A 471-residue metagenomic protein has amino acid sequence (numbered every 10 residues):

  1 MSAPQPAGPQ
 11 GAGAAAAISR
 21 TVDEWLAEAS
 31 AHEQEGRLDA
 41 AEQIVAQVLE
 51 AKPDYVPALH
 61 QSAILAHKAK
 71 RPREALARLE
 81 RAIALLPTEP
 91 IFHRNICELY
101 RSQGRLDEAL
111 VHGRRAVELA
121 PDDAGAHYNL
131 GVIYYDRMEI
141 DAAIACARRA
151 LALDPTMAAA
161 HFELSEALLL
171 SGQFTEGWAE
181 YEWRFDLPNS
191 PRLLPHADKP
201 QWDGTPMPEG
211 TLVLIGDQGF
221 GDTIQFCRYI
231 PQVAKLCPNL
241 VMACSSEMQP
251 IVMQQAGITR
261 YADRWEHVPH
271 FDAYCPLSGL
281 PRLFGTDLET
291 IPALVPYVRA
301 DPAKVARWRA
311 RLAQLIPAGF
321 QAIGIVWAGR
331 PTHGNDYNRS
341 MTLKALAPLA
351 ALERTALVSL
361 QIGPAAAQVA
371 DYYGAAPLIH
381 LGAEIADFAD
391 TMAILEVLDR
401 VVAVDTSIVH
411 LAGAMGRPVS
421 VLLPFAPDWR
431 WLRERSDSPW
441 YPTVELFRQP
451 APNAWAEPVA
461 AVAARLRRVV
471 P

Functional and structural regions predicted by a protein language model:
M1-R400, D405-P471: Alpha-helical solenoid repeat scaffolds of the TPR/TPR-like class and their adjacent stem/linker regions that mediate
